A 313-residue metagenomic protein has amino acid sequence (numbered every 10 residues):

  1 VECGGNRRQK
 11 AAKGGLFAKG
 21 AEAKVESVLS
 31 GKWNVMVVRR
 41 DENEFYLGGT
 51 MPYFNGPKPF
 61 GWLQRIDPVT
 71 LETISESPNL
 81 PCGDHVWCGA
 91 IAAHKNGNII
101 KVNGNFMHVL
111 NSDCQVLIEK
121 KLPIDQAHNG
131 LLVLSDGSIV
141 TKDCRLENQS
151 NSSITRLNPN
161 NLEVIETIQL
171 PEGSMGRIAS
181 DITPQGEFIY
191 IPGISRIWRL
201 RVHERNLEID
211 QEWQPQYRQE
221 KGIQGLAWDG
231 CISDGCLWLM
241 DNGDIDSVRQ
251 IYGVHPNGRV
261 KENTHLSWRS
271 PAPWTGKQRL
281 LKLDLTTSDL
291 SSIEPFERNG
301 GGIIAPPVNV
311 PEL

Functional and structural regions predicted by a protein language model:
E2-G61, C82-G89: Beta-strand-rich domains and repeat architectures in extracellular enzymes and scaffolds, especially beta-propellers
G5-R7, M51-G56, F106-M107, R145-Q149 (+2 more regions): Short glycine/acidic-enriched loop and turn motifs that connect beta-strands
A23-L29, E72-P81, V116-K121, E163-L170 (+2 more regions): A short beta-strand motif characteristic of beta-propeller blades
G31-V38, G83-A92, I124-S135, E172-I182 (+2 more regions): Repeated scaffold domains used in trafficking and secretory/extracellular systems, primarily beta-propellers
E42-N43, N96-G97, D136-S138, Q185-E187 (+2 more regions): Short coil/turn segments that connect the beta-strands within blades of beta-propeller domains
G48-M51, N103, T141-R145, P192-G193 (+2 more regions): Recurrent small/Gly-Pro-centered beta-turn motifs in extracellular repeat architectures
G61-P68, S152-P159, R199, G253-T286: Beta-propeller blade signature
D67-T70, N111-Q115, N158-L162, V202-N206 (+1 more regions): Short loop/turn segments that connect beta-strands within beta-propeller blades
